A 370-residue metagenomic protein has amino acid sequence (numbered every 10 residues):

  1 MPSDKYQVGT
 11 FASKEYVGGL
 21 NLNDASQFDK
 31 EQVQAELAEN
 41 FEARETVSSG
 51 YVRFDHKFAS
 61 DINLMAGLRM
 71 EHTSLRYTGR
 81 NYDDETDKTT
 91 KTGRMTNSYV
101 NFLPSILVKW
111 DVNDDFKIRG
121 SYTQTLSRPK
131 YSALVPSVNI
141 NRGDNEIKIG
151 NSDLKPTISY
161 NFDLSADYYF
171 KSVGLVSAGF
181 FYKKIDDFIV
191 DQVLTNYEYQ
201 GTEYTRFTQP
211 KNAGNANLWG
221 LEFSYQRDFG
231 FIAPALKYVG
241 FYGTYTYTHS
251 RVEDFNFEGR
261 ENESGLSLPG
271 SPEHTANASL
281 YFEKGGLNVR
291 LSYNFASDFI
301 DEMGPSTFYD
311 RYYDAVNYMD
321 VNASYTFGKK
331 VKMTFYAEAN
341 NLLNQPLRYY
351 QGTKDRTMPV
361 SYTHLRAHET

Functional and structural regions predicted by a protein language model:
M1-N113, N139-I140: Signature of Gram-negative outer-membrane beta-barrel scaffolds
E39-T46, N97, L126-I185, G201-D228 (+1 more regions): Outer-membrane beta-barrel signature, preferentially recognizing the C-terminal barrel domain of Gram-negative
H56-F58, I62, V108-D111, Q124 (+6 more regions): Residue-level signature of outer-membrane beta-barrel architecture
S60-D61, D115, V173, G230-V239 (+2 more regions): Short loop/turn motifs that connect adjacent beta-strands in outer-membrane beta-barrel proteins
A66-H72, G120-Q124, V176-Y182, V239-Y247 (+3 more regions): Transmembrane beta-barrel strands of outer-membrane/channel proteins
R76-E85, Y131-S137, D144-N145, I189-T195 (+4 more regions): Outer-membrane beta-barrel translocator domains and adjoining extracellular loop/strand segments of Gram-negative
Y182-K184, T202-I300: Gram-negative outer-membrane beta-barrel transporters
V239, F295-M303, S324-R366: C-terminal beta-signal and adjacent terminal beta-strands/loops of Gram-negative outer-membrane beta-barrel proteins
